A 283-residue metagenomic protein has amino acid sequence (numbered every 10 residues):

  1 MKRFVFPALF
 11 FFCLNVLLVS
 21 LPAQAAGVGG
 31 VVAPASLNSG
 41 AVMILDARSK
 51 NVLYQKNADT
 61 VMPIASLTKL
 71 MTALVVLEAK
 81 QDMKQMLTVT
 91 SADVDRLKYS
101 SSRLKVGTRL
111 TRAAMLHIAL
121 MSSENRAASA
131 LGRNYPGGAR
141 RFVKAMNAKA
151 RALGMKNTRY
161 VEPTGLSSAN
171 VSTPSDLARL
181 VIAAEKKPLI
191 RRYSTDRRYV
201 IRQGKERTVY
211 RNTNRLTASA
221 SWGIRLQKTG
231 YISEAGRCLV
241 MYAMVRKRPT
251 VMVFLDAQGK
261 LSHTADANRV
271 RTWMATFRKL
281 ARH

Functional and structural regions predicted by a protein language model:
M1-F4: Positively charged n-region of N-terminal signal peptides that target proteins for export
F6-P7, A73: Short amphipathic alpha-helical "recognition" segments used for binding
P7-V19: Bacterial N-terminal signal peptides
L14-N15, P63, Q81, R278: Hydrophobic alpha-helical membrane context
N15-L17, D59, G236: Short linear sequence elements within intrinsically disordered, low-complexity coil regions
A25-S175, I182-P188, V245: Active-site-adjacent loops and short helices of periplasmic peptidoglycan-processing enzymes
G27-S39, R112-A113, G137-H283: Penicillin-recognizing serine hydrolase domain
